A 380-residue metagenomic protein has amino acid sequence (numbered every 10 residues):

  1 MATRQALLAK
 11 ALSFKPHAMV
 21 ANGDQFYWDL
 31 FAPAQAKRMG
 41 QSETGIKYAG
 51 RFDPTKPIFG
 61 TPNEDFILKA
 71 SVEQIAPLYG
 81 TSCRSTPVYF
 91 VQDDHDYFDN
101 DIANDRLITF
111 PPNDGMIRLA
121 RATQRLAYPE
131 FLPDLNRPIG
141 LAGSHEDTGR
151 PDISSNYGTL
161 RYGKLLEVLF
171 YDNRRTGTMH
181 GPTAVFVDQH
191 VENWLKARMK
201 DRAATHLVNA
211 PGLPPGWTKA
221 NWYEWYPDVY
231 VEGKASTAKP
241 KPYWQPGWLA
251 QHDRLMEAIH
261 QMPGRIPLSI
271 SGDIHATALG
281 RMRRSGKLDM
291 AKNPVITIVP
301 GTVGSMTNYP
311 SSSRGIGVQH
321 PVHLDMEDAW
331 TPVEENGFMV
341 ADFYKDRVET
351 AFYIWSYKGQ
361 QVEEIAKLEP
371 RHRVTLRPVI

Functional and structural regions predicted by a protein language model:
M1-I380: Metal-dependent phosphoester/phosphodiester hydrolase catalytic core
